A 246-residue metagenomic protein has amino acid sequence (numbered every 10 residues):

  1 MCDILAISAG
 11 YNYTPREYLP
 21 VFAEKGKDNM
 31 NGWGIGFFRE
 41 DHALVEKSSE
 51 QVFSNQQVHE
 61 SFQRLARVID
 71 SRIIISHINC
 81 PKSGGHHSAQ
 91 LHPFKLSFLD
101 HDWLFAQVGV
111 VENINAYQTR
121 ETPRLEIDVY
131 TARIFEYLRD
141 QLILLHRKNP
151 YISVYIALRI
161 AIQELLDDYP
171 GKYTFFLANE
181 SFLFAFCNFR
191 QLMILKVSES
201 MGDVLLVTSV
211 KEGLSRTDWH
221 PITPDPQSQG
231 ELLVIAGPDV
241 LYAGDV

Functional and structural regions predicted by a protein language model:
M1-N55, A185, R190, T223-P226 (+1 more regions): Extreme N-terminus nucleophile/cap motif
C2, P93-V111, Q163-K211, R216-P226 (+1 more regions): Conserved catalytic micro-motifs used in adenylation/nucleotidyl-transfer and phosphoryl/amide- and methyl-transfer
D3-I7, F38, E46-C80, L144-Y151: Short, compositionally biased leader-like segments
P15-R16, V45, G84-H86, N113-A116 (+4 more regions): Short helix/loop capping segments that flank catalytic or ligand/cofactor-binding pockets
I35, G109, I134: Residue-level signal for inorganic ion chemistry
E50-Q63, I78-D100, Y117-R120: Short acidic (Asp/Glu) patches
I75-S88, L206-S215: PP2C/PPM family metal-dependent serine/threonine protein phosphatase catalytic domain, recognizing the conserved
E112-N179: Short histidine
